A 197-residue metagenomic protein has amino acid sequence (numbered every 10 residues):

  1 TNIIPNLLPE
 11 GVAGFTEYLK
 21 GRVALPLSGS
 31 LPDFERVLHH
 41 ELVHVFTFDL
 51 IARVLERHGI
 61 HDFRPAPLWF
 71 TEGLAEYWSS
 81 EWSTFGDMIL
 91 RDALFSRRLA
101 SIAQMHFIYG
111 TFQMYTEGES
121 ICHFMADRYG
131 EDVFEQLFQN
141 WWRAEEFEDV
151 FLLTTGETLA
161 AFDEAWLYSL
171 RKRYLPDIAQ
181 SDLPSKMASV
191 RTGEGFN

Functional and structural regions predicted by a protein language model:
T1-H61, P65-P67, F85: Juxtacatalytic substrate-recognition/specificity segment
A24-E41, S101-F107, Q180-V190: Short secondary-structure transition/capping segments
L42-F46, L74, R91-F95: Preference for long, solvent-exposed alpha-helical segments and helix-linker "stalks"
G59-Y77, K172-A179: Amphipathic, soluble alpha/beta structural segments
D62-P67, F95-A100, K186-R191: Amphipathic alpha-helical surface "interface" segments used for docking/oligomerization or membrane association within
W69-F70, L74-F85, L94-G156: Active-site-proximal alpha-helical
Y109-F112, Q136-Q139, R143-N197: Beta/coil-rich, acidic/histidine-enriched accessory regions frequently appended to metallopeptidases
